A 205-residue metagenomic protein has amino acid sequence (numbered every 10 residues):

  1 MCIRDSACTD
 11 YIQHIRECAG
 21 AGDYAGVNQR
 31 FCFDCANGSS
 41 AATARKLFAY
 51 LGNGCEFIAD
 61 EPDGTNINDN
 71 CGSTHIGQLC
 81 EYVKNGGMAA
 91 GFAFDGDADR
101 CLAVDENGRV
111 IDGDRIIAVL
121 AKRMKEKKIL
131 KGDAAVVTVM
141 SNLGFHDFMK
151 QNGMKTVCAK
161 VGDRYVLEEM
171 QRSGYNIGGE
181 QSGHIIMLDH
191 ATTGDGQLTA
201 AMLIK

Functional and structural regions predicted by a protein language model:
R4-G86: Gly/Ser/Thr-enriched, mixed-charge loops and adjacent short helices that form phosphate/oxyanion-binding elements
R4-Q13, E17, N107-G179, I186-M187: Proline/glycine-rich low-complexity loops and linkers
I15, D34, I76-C80, F92 (+5 more regions): Buried hydrophobic positions in well-ordered alpha/beta secondary-structure cores of metabolic enzymes
A36-A41, A98-D99, S141-L143: Gly/Ser/Thr-rich loops at beta-strand to alpha-helix junctions that form or flank small-molecule/cofactor-binding
G54, A90-G91, G96-N107, M170-G178: Self-splicing inteins and homing endonuclease
I58-A59, G96-L102, H146-K150, I177-G183: Short acidic (Asp/Glu) and glycine-rich catalytic loops that position anionic groups and cofactors
F94-G96, V110-R115, A191-G194: Short glycine/threonine-rich catalytic loop with a Thr-x-Gly-x-Asp
T193-K205: C-terminal, non-catalytic macromolecule-binding modules
